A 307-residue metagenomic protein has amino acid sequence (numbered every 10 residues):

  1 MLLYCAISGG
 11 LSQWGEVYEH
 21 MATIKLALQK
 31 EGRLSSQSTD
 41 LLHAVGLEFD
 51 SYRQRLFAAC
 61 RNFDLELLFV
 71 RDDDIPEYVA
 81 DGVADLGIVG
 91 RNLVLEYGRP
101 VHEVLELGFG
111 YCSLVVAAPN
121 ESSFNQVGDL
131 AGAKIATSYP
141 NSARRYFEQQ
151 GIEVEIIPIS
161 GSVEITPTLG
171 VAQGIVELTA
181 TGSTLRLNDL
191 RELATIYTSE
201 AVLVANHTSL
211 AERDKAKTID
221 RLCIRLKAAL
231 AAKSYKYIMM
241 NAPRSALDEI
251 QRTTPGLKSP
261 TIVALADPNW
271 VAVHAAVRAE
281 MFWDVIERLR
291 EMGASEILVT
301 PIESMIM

Functional and structural regions predicted by a protein language model:
Y18-L65, G90-H102, L107-G108, S113 (+1 more regions): Small-molecule-sensing regulatory modules
A59-E77: Active-site-flanking structural segment that lines cofactor/substrate pockets
D73-P100: Pocket-flanking alpha-helical
